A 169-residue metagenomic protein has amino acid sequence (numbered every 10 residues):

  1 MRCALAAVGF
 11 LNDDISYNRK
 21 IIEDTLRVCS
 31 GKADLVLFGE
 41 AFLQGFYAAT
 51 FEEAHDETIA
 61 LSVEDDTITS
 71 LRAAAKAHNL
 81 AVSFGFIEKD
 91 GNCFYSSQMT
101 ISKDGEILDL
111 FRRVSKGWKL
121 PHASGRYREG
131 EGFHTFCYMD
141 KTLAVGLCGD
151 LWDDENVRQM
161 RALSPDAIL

Functional and structural regions predicted by a protein language model:
M1-L5: Extreme N-terminal starter segment of soluble prokaryotic enzymes
A6, V36, A144-G146: Hydrophobic positions in the central parallel beta-sheet of the AAA+
A7-D13: Short polar catalytic/cofactor-binding loops
V8, G85-I87, L147: Active-site-proximal beta-strand/loop segments in catalytic clefts of secreted hydrolases
I15, E23-K103: Cys-nucleophile CN-hydrolase/nitrilase-fold catalytic domain and related Cys-dependent amidase chemistry that acts on
I15-N18, A123: Short, solvent-exposed loop/turn segments at secondary-structure boundaries
Y17-L26, D153-R158: Short, acidic/polar
L61, K89-A167: Active-site catalytic loop in hydrolytic enzyme cores
